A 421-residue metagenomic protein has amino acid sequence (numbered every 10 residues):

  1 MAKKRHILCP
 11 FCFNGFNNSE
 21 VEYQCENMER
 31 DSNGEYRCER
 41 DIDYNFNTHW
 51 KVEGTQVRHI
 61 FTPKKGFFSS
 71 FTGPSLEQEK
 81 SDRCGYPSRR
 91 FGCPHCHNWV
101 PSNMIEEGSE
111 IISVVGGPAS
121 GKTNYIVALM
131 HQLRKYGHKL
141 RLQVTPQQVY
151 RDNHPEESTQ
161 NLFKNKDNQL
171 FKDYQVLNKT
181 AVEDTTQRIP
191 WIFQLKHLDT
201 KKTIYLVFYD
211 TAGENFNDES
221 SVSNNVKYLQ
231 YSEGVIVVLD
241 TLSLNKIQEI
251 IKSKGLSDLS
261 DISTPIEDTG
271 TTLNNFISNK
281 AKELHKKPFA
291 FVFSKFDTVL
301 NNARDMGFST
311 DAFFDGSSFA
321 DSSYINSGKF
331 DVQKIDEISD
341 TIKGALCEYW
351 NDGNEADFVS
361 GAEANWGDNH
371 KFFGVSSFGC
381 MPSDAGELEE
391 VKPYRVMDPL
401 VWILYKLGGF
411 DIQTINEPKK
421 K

Functional and structural regions predicted by a protein language model:
M1-I105: Long, basic/Gly/Ser/Thr-rich N-terminal segments that mediate initial subcellular attachment or targeting
F13-F16, A212-E214, T241-N245, F296-V299 (+1 more regions): Conserved nucleotide-binding/hydrolysis micro-motifs of P-loop NTPases
F67-P74, E183-H197, K201-V235, L242-I250 (+1 more regions): Switch II of P-loop NTPase G domains
M104-I105, R134-N178, N416-E417: Flexible phosphate/Mg2+-sensing switch loops adjacent to catalytic phosphate-binding sites
E110-Y136: Glycine-rich phosphate-binding P-loop
G121-K122, K334-Y349, G379-P418: Conserved GTPase G-domain signal focused on the G5
H197-T200, S223-N365: Conserved C-terminal guanine-recognition region of P-loop GTPase G domains, centered on the G4
E355-P382: Beta-strand-loop-alpha "switch" segments that mediate conformational coupling across diverse proteins
